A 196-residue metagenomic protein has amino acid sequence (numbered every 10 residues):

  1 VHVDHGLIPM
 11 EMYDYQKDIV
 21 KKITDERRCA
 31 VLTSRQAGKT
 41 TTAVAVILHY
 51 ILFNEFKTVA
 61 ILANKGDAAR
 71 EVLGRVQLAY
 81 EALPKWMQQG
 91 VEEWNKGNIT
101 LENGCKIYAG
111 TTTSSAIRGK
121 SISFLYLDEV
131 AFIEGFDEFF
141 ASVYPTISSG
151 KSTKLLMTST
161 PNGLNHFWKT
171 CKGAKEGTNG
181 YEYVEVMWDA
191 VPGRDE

Functional and structural regions predicted by a protein language model:
V1-E196: Phosphate/NTP-binding elements of NTP-utilizing enzymes
